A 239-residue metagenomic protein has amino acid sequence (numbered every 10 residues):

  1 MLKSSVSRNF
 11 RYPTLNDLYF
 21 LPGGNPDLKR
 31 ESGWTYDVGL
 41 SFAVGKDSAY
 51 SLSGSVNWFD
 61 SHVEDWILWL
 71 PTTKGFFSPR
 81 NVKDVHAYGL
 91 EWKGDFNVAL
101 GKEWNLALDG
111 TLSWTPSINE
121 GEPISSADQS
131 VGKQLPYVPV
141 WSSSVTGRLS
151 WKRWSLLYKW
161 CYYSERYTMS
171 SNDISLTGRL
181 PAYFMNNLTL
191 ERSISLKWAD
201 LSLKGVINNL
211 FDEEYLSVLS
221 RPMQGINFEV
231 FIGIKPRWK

Functional and structural regions predicted by a protein language model:
L2, R11-D17, A49, S61-W69 (+4 more regions): Outer-membrane beta-barrel proteins
L2-K3, R11, E31-Y88, K93-N97: Membrane-embedded beta-barrel scaffold of Gram-negative outer-membrane proteins
S4-V6, L21, W58, T115 (+3 more regions): Transmembrane beta-strand segments that form the barrel wall of outer-membrane beta-barrel proteins
F20-L28, G75-V82, A127-Q134, D173-G178 (+1 more regions): Extracellular loop and loop/strand-boundary signature of outer-membrane beta-barrel proteins
L28-S32, V82-Y88, L135-S142, L180-F184 (+1 more regions): Short sequence motifs at beta-strands and strand-loop junctions characteristic of Gram-negative outer-membrane
V38-F42, L90-F96, V145-W151, Y158 (+3 more regions): Residues on the lipid-exposed face of transmembrane beta-strands in outer-membrane beta-barrel proteins
Y50-H62, R80-T168, D200: Gram-negative outer-membrane beta-barrel transporters
E64, Y162-S171, P181, N187-K239: C-terminal beta-signal and adjacent terminal beta-strands/loops of Gram-negative outer-membrane beta-barrel proteins
